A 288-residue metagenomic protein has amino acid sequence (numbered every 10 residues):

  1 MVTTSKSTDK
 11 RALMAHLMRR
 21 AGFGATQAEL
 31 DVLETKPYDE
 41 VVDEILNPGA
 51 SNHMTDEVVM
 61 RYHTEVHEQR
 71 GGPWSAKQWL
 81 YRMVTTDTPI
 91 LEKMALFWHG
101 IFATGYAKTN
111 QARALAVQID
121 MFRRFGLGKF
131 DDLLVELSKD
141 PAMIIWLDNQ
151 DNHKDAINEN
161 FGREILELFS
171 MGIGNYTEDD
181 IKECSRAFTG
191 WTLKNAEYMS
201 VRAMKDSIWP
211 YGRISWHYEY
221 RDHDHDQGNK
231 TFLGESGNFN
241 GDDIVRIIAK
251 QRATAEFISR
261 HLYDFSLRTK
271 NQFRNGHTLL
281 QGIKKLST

Functional and structural regions predicted by a protein language model:
V2-S7, L13-A21, E40: Substrate/cofactor-recognition hotspot
V2-T3, E44-L46, M60-R61, G72-W79 (+1 more regions): Active-site substrate-binding loop specific to GH73 endo-beta-N-acetylglucosaminidase modules in bacterial autolysins
R11-R20, T55, V66-R70, K154-N160 (+1 more regions): Short, compositionally biased low-complexity segments
A12-L17, P89-T104, G126-K139, T189 (+1 more regions): Hydrophobic/aromatic-rich, well-ordered segments within soluble, folded domains that form packed cores
A15-F23, R82, L96-G100, E167-M171 (+2 more regions): Short, hydrophobic/amphipathic alpha-helical patches that form generic packing surfaces within helical domains
F23-L30, R268-R274: Short helix-capping/linker segments at secondary-structure and domain boundaries
A25-F125: N-terminal accessory alpha/beta regions
